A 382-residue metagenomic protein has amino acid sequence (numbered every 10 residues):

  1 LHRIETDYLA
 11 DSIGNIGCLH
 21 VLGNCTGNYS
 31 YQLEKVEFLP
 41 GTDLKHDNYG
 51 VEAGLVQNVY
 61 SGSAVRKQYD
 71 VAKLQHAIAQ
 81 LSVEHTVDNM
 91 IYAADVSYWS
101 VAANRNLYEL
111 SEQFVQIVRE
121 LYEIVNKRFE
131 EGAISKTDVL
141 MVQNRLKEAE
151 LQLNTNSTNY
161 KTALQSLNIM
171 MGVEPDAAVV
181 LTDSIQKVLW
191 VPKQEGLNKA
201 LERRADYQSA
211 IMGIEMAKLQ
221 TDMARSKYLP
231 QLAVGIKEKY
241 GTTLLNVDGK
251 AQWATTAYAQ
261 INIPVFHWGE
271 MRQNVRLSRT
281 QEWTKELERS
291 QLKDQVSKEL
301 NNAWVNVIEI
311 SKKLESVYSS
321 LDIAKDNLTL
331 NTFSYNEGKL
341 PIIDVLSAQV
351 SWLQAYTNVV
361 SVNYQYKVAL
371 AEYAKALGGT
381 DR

Functional and structural regions predicted by a protein language model:
L1-D7, G23, G27-H46, V56-H85 (+5 more regions): Small/polar (Gly/Ser/Thr/Ala-rich) solvent-exposed segments that form structured loops/beta-strands/short helices used
R3-L19, N358-R382: Acidic, low-complexity, intrinsically disordered peripheral segments
I13-Q32, L140-Q143, V173-I236, R382: Amphipathic alpha-helical coiled-coil scaffold segments and their short linker/junction regions
N48-G50, V96, M141, Q231 (+1 more regions): Transmembrane beta-barrel architecture of outer-membrane proteins
Y49-L55, G196, T255-I261: Hydrophobic, lipid-facing positions within transmembrane beta-strands of outer-membrane proteins
T86, M90-E109, K127, R145 (+4 more regions): Amphipathic alpha-helical coiled-coil segments
D88-K199, N306, I310, W352 (+1 more regions): Periplasmic alpha-helical coiled-coil/stalk elements that build and connect Gram-negative outer-membrane
N156, A205, V362: Metallo-beta-lactamase
